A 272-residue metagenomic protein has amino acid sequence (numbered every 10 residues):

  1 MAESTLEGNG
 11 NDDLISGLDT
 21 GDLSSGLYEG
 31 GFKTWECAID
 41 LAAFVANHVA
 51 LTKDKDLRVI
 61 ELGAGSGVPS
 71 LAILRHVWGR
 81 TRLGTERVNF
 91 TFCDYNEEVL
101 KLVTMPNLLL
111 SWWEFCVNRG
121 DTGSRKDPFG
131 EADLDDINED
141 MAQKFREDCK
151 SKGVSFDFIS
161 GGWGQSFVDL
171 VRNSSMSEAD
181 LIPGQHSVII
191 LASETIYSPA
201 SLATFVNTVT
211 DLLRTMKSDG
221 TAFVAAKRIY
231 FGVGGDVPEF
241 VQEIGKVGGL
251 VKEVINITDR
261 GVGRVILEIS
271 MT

Functional and structural regions predicted by a protein language model:
M1-T272: S-adenosylmethionine-dependent methyltransferases
